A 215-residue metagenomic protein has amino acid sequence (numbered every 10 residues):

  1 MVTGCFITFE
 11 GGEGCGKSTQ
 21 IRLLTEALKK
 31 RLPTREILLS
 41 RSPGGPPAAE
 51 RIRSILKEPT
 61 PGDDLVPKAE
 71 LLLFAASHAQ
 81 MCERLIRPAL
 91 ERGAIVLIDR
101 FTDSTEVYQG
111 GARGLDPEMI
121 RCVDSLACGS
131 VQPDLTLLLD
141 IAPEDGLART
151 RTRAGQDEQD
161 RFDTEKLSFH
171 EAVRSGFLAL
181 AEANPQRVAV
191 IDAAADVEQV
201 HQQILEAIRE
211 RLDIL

Functional and structural regions predicted by a protein language model:
V2, L23-A27, E144-L215: NTP-dependent small-molecule kinase module
F6: Walker A (P-loop) ATP-phosphate-binding motif of ABC ATPase nucleotide-binding domains
F9: Hydrophobic anchor at the beta1->P-loop junction of P-loop NTPases
G12: P-loop (Walker A) phosphate-binding loop of NTP-binding proteins
K17: Conserved lysine of the Walker
Q20: Hydrophobic positions on the alpha1 helix immediately C-terminal to the Walker A/P-loop
R31-C128, Q203: ATP-dependent small-molecule kinase phosphotransfer cores that center on conserved nucleotide phosphate-binding segments
T105-S175: A glycine- and Lys/Arg-enriched "phosphate-lid" helix/loop adjacent to the NTP-binding pocket of small-molecule kinases
